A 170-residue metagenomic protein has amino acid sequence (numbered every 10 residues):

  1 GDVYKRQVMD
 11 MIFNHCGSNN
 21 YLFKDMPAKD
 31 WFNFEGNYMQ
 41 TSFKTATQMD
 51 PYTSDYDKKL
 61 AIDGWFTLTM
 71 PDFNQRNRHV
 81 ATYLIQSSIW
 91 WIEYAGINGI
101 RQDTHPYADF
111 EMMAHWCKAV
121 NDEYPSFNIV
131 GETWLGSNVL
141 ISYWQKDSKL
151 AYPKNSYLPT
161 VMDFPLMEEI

Functional and structural regions predicted by a protein language model:
V3-Y4: Short, small-residue-biased leader/transition segments that mark boundaries at the very start of proteins
I12: B-type heme-binding environments
H15, N20-P27, S87-I89, E93-I170: Active-site-proximal helices and loops of the catalytic beta/alpha 8
Y21-M70, M167-I170: Core domains of carbohydrate- and sulfate-ester-processing enzymes
D50-S54, V80, A108-F110: A short linear-motif detector with a strong N-terminal bias
F66-A81, N98-Y107, I170: The substrate-binding groove and active-site-proximal loops of carbohydrate-active enzymes, especially glycoside
L84: Conserved nucleotide-sugar donor-binding subdomain of glycosyltransferases
